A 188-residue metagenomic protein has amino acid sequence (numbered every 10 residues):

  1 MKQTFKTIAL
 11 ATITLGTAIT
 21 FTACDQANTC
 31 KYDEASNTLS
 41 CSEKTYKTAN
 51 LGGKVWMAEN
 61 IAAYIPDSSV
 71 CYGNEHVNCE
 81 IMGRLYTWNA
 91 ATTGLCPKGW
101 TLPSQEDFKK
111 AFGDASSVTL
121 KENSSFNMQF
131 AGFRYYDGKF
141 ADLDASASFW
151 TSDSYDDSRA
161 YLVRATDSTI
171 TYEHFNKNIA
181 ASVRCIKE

Functional and structural regions predicted by a protein language model:
M1-A11: Bacterial N-terminal signal peptides that target proteins for export
K2, C24-D25: Assembly "stalks" and propeptides
A11, G16-A18: A signal for long, low-complexity, Ser/Thr/Asn-enriched, surface-exposed stalk/shaft and domain-boundary segments
I19-A23: C-terminal motif of bacterial Sec signal peptides marking the signal peptidase cleavage site
Q26-E188: C-terminal, surface-exposed recognition/capping segments
